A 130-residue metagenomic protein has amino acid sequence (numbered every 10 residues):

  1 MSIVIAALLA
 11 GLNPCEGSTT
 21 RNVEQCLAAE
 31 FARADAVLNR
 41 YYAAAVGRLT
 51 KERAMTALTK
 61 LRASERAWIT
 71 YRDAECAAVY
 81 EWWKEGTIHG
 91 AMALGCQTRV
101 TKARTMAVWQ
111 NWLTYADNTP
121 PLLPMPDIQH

Functional and structural regions predicted by a protein language model:
M1-A7: Sec-dependent signal peptide recognition, specifically the positively charged N-region followed immediately by
L8-H130: N-terminal alpha-helical modules
